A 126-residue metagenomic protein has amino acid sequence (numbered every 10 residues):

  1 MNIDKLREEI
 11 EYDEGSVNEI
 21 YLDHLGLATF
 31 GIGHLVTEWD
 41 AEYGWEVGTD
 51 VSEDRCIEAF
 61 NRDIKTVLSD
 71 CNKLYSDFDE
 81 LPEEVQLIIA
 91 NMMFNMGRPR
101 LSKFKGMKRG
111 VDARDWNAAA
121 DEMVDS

Functional and structural regions predicted by a protein language model:
M1-I88, F94-K105, G110-S126: Acidic, aromatic-lined catalytic clefts of primarily extracellular/periplasmic carbohydrate-active enzymes that remodel
